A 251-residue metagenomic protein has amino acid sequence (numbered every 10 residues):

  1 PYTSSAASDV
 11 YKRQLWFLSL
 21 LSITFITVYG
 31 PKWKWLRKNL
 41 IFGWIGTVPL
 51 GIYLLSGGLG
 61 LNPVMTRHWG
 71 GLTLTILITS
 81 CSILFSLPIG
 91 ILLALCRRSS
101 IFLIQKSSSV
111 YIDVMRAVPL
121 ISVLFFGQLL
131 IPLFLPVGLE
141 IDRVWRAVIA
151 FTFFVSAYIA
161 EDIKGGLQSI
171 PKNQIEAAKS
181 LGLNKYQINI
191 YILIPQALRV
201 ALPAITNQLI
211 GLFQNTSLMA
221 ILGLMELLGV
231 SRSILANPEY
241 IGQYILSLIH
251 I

Functional and structural regions predicted by a protein language model:
Y2-A7, Y11, I249-H250: Single conserved hydrophobic/aromatic residue that forms the stacking wall/gate of nucleotide- or nucleobase-binding
D9-G43, V64-C96, A117: Transmembrane alpha-helix signature in integral membrane proteins
K12, W44, V48-T66, M115-A147 (+1 more regions): Generic hydrophobic transmembrane alpha-helix motif, especially the helices
W35, N39-L40, N62-T79, L129-V155 (+1 more regions): Loop-to-helix entry region at the N-terminal start of transmembrane alpha-helices in multi-pass membrane transporters
P88-L92, F153-L167, P171-Q174, L202 (+2 more regions): Membrane-embedded alpha-helices of multi-pass transport/permease systems
V118, L167-Q187, I192-A197: Short helix-to-coil transition segments within interhelical loops that connect adjacent transmembrane helices
R143-W145, F151, L212-I249: Glycine-rich helix-loop "coupling/hinge" segments at transmembrane-helix boundaries in multipass transporters
L183-M219: Transmembrane alpha-helices
